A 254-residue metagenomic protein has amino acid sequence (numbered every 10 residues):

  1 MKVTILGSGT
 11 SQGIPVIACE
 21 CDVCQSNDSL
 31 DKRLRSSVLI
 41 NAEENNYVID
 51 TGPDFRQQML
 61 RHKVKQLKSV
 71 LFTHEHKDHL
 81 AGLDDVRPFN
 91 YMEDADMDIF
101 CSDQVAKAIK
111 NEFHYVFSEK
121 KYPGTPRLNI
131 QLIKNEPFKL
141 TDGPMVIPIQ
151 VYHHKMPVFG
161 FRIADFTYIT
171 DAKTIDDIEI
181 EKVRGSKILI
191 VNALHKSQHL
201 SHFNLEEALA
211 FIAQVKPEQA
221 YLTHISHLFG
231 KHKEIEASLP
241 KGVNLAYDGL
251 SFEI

Functional and structural regions predicted by a protein language model:
M1-I169, I178, I235-E253: Binuclear metal-dependent hydrolase catalytic cores
T174-I254: Cap/insert and terminal regions of metallo-dependent hydrolase folds
